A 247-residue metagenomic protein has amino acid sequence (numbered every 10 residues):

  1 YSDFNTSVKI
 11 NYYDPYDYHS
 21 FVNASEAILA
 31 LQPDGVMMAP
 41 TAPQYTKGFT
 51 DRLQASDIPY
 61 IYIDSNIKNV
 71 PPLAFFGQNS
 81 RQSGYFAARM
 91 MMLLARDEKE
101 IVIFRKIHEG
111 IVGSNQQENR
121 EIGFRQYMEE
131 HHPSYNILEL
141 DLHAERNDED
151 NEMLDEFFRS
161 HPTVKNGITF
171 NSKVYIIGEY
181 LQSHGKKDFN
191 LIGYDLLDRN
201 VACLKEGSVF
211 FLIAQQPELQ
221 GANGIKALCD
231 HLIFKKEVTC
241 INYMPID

Functional and structural regions predicted by a protein language model:
Y1, L73-A74, E100-V112: Short beta-strand segments enriched in small/hydrophobic residues
Y1-D3, S83-A87, S114-Y135, E149 (+3 more regions): Short, solvent-exposed amphipathic alpha-helices that sit in or adjacent to ligand/effector-binding or catalytic
Y1-N23: Amphipathic helical "hinge" segments at domain boundaries
F21-N23, I28, G35-Q54, F124 (+1 more regions): Hydrophobic alpha-helical
Y45-Q82, D198-K205: Flexible loop/hinge segments that line or gate small-molecule binding clefts
F76-V102, N151, N200, Q216-I233: Hydrophobic alpha-helical segments within soluble ligand-binding/sensing domains
I111-V112, M128, Q216-D247: Hinge/cleft segment of the Venus flytrap/periplasmic-binding protein
